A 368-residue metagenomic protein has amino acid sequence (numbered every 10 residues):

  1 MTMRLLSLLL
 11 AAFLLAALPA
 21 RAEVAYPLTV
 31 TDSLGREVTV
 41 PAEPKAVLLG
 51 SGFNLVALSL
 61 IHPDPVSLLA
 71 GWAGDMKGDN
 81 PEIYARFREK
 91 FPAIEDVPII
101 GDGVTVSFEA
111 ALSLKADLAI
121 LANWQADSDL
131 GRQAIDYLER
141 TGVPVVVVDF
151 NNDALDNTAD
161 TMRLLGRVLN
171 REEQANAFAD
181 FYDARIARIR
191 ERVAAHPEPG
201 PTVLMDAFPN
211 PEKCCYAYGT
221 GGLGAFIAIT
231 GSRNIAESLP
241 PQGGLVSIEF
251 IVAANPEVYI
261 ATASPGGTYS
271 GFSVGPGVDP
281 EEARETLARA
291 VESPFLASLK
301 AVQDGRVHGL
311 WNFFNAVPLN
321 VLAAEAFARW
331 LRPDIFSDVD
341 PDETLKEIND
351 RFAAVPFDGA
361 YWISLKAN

Functional and structural regions predicted by a protein language model:
S7-A17: Bacterial N-terminal signal peptides
L18-A57, E173-D206, F336-N368: Bacterial Sec-exported substrate-binding components of ABC uptake systems
E23, D153-R167, D180, T268-N368: Structured C-terminal subdomain patch of bacterial secreted/periplasmic proteins
S33-G35, V97-S107, L239-S247: Short helix-initiation/N-cap motifs at beta->coil->alpha
L55-S113, L118, A122-A126: A short, structured surface patch at a secondary-structure boundary
G74-E82, N123-Q133, V148-T161, P197-G224 (+1 more regions): Extracytoplasmic ligand-binding site segments that recognize negatively charged/polar headgroups
Y216-Q242: Alpha-helical, coiled-coil/dimerization segments enriched in small aliphatic residues
I235-E249, N255-D279: Pocket-lining segment of extracytoplasmic ligand-binding domains
